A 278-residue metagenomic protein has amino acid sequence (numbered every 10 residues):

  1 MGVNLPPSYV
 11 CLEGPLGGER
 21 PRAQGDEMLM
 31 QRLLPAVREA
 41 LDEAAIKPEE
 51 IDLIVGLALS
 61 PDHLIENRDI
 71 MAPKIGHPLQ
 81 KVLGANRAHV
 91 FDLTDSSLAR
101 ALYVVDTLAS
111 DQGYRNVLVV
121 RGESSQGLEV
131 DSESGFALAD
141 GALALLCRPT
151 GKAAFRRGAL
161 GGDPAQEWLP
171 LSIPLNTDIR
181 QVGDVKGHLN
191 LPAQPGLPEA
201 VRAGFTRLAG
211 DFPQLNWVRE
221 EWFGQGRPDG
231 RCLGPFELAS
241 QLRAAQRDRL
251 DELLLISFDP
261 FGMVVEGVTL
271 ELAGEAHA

Functional and structural regions predicted by a protein language model:
M1, L5-P7, E49-I51, A85-A88 (+5 more regions): Short coil/turn connectors at secondary-structure junctions
M1-Q24: N-terminal amphipathic/basic leader segments beginning at the initiator methionine
N4, H63-P73, N86, F91-S110 (+2 more regions): Claisen-condensing/thiolase-fold acyl-transfer catalytic domains that form or cleave C-C bonds in fatty acid
E13, L57, V117-E123, L254-D259: Short beta-strand segments
Q31-D92, R207-G226: Conserved beta-ketoacyl condensing-enzyme motif
L34, R38-L41, E49, S132-G234 (+1 more regions): Hydrophobic pocket-lining "lid/loop/helix" segments that shape and contact the acyl-thioester
H63-I65, A99-R100, S125-V130, A165: Short, well-ordered, mixed-charge alpha-helical segments that flank or form enzyme active sites
S110-A142: Flexible, glycine-rich active-site loops centered on histidine and acidic residues that chelate a metal or position
